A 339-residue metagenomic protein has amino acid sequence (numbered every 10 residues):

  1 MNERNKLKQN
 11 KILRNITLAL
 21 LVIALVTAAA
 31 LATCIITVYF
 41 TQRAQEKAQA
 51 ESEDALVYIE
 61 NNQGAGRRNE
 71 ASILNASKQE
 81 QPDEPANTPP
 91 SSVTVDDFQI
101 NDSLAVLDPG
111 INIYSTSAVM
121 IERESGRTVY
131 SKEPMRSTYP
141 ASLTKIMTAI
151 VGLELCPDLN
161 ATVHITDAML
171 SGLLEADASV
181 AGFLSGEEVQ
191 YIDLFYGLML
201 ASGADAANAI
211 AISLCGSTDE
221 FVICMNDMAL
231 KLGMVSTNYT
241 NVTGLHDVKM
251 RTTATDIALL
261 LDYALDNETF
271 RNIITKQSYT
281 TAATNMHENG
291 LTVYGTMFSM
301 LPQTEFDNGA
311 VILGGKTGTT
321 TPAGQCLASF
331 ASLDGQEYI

Functional and structural regions predicted by a protein language model:
M1-I16: N-terminal Lys/Arg-rich, disordered targeting/topogenic segments
R14-L18, V22, I192: Alpha-helical transmembrane segments of integral membrane proteins
T17-L18, Q45-Y58, G66: Membrane-proximal periplasmic segments of bacterial cell-envelope enzymes, especially penicillin-binding proteins
A19-T33: Hydrophobic membrane-insertion alpha-helices, especially the h-region of bacterial N-terminal signal peptides
A30-A50: Sec-dependent signal peptide cleavage junction
L56-I59, R67-A76, E80-T255, D262-E268: Active-site-adjacent loops and short helices of periplasmic peptidoglycan-processing enzymes
E60-N62, M234-N238, H246-I339: Domain-terminus/edge residues, biased toward the C-terminal soluble/receptor-binding domains of extracytoplasmic
